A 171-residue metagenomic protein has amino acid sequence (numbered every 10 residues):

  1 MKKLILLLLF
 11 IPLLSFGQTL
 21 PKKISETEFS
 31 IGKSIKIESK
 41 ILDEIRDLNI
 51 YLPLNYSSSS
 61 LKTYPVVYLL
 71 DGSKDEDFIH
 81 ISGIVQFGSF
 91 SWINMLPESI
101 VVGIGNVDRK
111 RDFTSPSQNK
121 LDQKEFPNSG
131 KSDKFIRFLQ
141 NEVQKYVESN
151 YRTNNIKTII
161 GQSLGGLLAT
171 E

Functional and structural regions predicted by a protein language model:
M1-K22: Bacterial Sec-dependent N-terminal signal peptides
G17-P65: A domain-start/cap signature at the N-terminus of enzymes
T63-P65, L96-I100, N154-I156: Loop/turn elements at helix/coil->beta-strand transitions in domains of secreted/extracellular proteins
P65, L70-D71: The conserved beta1-alpha1 loop
Y68, I100-I104, I160: Hydrophobic/aromatic beta-strand patches that form the interior of the parallel beta-sheet core in alpha/beta enzyme
S73-I136: Active-site machinery of serine-nucleophile hydrolases
S115-S163: Gly/Ser-rich "nucleophile elbow"/oxyanion-hole loop immediately N-terminal to the catalytic nucleophile in hydrolases
G161-E171: Glycine-rich nucleophile elbow surrounding the catalytic serine of serine-hydrolase chemistry
